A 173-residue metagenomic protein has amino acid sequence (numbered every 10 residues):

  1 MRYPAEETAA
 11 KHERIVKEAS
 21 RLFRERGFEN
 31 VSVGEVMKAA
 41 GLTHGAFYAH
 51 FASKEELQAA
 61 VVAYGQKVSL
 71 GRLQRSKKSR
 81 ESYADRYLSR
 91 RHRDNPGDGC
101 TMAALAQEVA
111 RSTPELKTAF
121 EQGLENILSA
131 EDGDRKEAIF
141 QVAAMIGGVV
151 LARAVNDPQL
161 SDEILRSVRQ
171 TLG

Functional and structural regions predicted by a protein language model:
M1-T8: N-terminal intrinsically disordered/low-complexity leader segments
T8, H12, V16, Q58 (+3 more regions): Amphipathic, non-transmembrane alpha-helical scaffold segments
R14, E18-E56: Helix-turn-helix
E18-E25, R72, A144-L151: Solvent-exposed, amphipathic alpha-helical segments
A59-R86: Amphipathic alpha-helical linker/stalk segments
S69-K78, N126-D134, L172: Alpha-helix C-terminal capping segments
K77-A103, A110-E115: Helical hydrophobic small-molecule/effector-binding pocket
T113-L124, D132-G173: Hydrophobic/aromatic-rich alpha-helical bundle segments in the mid-to-C-terminal region
